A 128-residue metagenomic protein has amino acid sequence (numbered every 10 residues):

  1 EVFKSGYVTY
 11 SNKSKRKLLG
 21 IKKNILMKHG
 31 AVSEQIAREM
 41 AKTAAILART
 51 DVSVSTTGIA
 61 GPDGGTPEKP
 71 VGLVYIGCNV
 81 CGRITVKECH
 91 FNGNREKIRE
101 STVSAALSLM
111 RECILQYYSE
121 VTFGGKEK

Functional and structural regions predicted by a protein language model:
E1-K128: Short alpha-helical segments enriched in small residues
